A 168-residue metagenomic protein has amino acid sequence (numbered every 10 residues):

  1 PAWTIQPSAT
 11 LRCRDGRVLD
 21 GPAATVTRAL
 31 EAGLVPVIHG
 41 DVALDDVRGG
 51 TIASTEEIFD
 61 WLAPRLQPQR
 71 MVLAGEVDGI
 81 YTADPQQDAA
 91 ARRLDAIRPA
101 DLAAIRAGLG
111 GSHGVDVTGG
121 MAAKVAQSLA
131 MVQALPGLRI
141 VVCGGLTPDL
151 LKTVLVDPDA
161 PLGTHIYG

Functional and structural regions predicted by a protein language model:
P1-G168: C-terminal catalytic "cap/lid" subdomain
